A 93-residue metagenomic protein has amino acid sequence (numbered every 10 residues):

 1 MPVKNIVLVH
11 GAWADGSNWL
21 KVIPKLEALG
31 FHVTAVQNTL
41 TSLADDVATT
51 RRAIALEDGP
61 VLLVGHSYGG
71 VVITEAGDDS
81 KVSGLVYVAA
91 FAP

Functional and structural regions predicted by a protein language model:
K4-I6, H10-A12, K25-E27, V33 (+3 more regions): Serine-dependent carboxylesterase/thioesterase catalytic core of lipase-like alpha/beta-hydrolase/SGNH enzymes
A12-K21: The serine-hydrolase catalytic nucleophile loop
